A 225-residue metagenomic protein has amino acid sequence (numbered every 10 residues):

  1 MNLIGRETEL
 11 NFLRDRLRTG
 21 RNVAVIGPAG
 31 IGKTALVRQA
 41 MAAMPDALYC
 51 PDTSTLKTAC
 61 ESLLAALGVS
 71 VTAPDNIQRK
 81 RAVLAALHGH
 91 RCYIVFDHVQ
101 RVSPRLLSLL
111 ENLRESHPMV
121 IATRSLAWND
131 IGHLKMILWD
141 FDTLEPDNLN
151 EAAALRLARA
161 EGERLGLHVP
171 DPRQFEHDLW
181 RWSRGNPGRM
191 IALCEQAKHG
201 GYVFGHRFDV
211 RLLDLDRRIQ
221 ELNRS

Functional and structural regions predicted by a protein language model:
M1-L13: N-terminal pre-P-loop "Q-motif" helix
N2, L36, P104, D147 (+2 more regions): C-terminal alpha-helical "lid" subdomain
T19-V37: Walker A/P-loop nucleotide-binding motif
N22-A24, D46-L48, R91-Y93, P118: Residue-level preference for the first positions of well-ordered beta-strands
G27, R101-R105, L109-M136: Sensor-1/coupling segment of RecA-like P-loop NTPase cores
D46-C50, S54-P74, A160-G162: Conserved NTP-binding/hydrolysis module of P-loop NTPases
V83-L106: Conserved P-loop NTPase "ATPase switch" module shared by AAA+ and STAND
I121-L165: Alpha-helical sensor/transducer elements of the RecA-like P-loop NTPase core
